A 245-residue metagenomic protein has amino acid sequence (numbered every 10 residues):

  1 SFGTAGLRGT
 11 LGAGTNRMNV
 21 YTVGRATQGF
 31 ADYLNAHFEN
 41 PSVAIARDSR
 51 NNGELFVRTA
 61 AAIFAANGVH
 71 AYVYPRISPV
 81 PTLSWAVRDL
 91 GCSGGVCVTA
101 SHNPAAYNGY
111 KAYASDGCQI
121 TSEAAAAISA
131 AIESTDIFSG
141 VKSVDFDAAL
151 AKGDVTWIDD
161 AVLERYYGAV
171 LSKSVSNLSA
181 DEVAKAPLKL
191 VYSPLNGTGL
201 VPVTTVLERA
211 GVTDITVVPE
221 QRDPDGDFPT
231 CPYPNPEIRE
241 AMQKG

Functional and structural regions predicted by a protein language model:
S1, G6, T10, R17 (+7 more regions): Residue-level preference for alpha-helix termini and adjacent loops
S1-A60, N67, A149-L190, T198: An N-terminal, well-structured beta->alpha segment
L7-G9, G14-N16, R50, S78-P79 (+4 more regions): Short, glycine-/Ser/Thr-/acidic-enriched flexible segments
A36, D89, S134-F138: Alpha-helix capping at helix-to-loop junctions
A44-Y107, V206-G245: N-terminal small/polar loop signature for handling phosphorylated ligands or for N-terminal nucleophile
N108-A241: Gly/Ser/Thr-enriched, mixed-charge loops and adjacent short helices that form phosphate/oxyanion-binding elements
